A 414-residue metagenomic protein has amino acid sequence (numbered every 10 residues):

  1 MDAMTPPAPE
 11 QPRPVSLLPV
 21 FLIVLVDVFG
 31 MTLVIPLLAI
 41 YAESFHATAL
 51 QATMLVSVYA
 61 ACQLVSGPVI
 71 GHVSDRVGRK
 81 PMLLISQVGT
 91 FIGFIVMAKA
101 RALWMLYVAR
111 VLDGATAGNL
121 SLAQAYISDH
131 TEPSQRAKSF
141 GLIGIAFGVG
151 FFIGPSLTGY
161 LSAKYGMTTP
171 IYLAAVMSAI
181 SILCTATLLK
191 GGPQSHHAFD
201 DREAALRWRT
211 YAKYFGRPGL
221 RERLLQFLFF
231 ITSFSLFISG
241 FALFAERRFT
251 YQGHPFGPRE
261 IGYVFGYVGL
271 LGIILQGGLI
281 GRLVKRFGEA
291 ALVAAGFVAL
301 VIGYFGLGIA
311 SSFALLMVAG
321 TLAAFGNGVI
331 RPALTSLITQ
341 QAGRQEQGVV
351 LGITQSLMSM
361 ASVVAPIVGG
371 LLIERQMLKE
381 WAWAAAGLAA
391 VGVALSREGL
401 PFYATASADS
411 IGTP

Functional and structural regions predicted by a protein language model:
T5-P14, G191-L225, P414: Juxtamembrane intracellular "pre-TM" segments in multi-pass secondary transporters
P36-A49, G240-E260: Short amphipathic helix-loop junctions that connect adjacent transmembrane helices in Major Facilitator Superfamily/SLC
H46, G78, K99-W104, I309-S311: Helix-breaking motifs and short loop linkers at transmembrane-helix boundaries and internal kinks in secondary membrane
V65-R101: Conserved MFS/SLC helix-loop-helix module at the cytosolic interface between two early adjacent transmembrane helices
G67-V77, L275-G288, I373: Helix-to-loop junctions at the C-terminal end of transmembrane segments in multipass secondary transporters
P81-V96, A175, A291-F305: Structural signature of the two symmetry-related core transmembrane helices
A109-G148: Cytoplasmic helix-loop-helix junction between adjacent transmembrane helices in 12-TM secondary transporters
A290-L334: C-terminal transmembrane helical hairpin of 12-TM major facilitator-type secondary transporters
